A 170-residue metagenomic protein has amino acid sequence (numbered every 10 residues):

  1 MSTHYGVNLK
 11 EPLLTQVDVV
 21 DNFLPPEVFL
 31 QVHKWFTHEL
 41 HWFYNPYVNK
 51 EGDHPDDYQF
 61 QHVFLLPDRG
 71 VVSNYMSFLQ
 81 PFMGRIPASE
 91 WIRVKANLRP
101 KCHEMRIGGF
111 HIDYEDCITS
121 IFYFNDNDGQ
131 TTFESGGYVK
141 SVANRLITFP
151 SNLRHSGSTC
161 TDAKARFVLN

Functional and structural regions predicted by a protein language model:
S2-S89: Non-heme Fe(II)/2-oxoglutarate
F23, F124-D128, N152: Short loop segments at secondary-structure junctions
F78-P81, R85-I118: Internal catalytic-core helix/loop-beta-alpha segment that presents or stabilizes conserved functional determinants
K101, V139-S156: Conserved metal-binding segment of the jelly-roll/cupin
E104-G109, E115-C117, Y123-V142: A short beta-strand-loop-beta hairpin characteristic of the jelly-roll/cupin
G109-F110, R154-D162: Short beta-strand His + acidic residue motifs that chelate non-heme Fe in jelly-roll/DSBH and cupin folds
S120-F122, A163-N170: A short hydrophobic beta-strand segment most commonly corresponding to one strand of the jelly-roll/cupin
